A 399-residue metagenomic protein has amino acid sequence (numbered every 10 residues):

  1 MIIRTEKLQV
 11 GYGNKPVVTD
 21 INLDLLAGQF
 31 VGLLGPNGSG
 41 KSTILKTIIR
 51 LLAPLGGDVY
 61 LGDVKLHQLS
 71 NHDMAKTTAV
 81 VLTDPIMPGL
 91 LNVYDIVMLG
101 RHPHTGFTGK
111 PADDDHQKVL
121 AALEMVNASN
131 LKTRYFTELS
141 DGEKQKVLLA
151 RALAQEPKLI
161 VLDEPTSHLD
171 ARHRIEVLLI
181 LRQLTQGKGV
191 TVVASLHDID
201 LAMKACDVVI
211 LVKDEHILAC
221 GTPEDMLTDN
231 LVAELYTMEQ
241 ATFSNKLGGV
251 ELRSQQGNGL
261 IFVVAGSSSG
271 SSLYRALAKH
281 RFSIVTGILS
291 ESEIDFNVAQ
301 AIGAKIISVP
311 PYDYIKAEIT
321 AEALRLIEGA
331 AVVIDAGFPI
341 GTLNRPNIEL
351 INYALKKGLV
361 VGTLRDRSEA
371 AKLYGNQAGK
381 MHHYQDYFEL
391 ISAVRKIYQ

Functional and structural regions predicted by a protein language model:
L34-P36: The feature captures the beta-strand-to-loop junction immediately N-terminal to the Walker
I49: Helix-to-loop junction immediately C-terminal to a conserved catalytic motif
G57-K65: Conserved ABC transporter NBD signature motif
M98, D113-K132: Conserved ABC ATPase "signature" region
E156: Conserved catalytic motifs of ABC-family nucleotide-binding domains
I160-E164: Catalytic Walker B motif of ABC-type/P-loop ATPase nucleotide-binding domains
T237-A317, D335-A336, G362-Q399: ABC ATPase nucleotide-binding domains
